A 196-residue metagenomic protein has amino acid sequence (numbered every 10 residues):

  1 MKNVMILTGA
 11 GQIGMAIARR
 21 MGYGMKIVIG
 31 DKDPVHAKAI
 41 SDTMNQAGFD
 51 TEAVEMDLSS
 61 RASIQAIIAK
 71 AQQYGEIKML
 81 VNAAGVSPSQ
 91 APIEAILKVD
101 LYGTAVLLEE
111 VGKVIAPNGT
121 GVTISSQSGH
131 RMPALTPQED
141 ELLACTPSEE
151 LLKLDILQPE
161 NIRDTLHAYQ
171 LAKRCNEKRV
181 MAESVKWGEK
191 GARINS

Functional and structural regions predicted by a protein language model:
M1-V28: Canonical Rossmann dinucleotide-binding motif of NAD(H)/NADP(H)-dependent dehydrogenases/reductases, specifically
L7-T8, I77-G85, N118-S126, N195: Rossmann-fold scaffold of SDR-type NAD(P)-dependent oxidoreductases
Y23-A39: Conserved glycine-rich Rossmann-like NAD(P)H-binding loop of the short-chain dehydrogenase/reductase
M44-A62: Rossmann-fold cofactor-recognition segment
S59-E76: Conserved Rossmann-fold cofactor-binding substructure of NAD(P)-dependent oxidoreductases
I67, V81, L107-P117, N176-V180: Hydrophobic positions on the long internal alpha-helix of Rossmann-like NAD(P)-dependent oxidoreductase domains
P88-Q90, P117-A192: Catalytic loop of short-chain dehydrogenase/reductase
